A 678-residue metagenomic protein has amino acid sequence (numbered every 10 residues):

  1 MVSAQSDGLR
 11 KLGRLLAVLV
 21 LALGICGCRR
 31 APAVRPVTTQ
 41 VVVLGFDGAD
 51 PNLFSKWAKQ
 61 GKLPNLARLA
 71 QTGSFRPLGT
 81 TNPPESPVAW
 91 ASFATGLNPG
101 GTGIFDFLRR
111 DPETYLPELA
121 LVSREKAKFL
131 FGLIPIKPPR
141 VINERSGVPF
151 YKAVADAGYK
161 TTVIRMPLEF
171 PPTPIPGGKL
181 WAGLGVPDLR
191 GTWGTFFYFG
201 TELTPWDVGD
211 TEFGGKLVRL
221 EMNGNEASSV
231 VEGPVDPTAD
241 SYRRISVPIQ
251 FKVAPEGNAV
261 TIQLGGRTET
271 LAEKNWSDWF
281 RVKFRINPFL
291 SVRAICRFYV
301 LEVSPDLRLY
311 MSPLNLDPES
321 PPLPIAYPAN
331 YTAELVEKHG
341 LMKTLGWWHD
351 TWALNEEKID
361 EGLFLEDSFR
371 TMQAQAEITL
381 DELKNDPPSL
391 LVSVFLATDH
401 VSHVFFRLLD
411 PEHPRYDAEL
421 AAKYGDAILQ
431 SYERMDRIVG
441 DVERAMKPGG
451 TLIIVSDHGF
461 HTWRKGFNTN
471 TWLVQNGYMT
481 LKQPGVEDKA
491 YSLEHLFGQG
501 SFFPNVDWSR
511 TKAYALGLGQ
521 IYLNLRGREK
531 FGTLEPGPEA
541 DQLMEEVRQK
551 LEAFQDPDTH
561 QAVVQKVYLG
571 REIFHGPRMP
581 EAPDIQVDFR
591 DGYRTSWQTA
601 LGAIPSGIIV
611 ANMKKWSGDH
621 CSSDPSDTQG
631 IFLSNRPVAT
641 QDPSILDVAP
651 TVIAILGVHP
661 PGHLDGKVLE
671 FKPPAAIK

Functional and structural regions predicted by a protein language model:
V2-L16: Bacterial N-terminal signal peptides that target proteins for export
G24-G27: C-terminal motif of bacterial Sec signal peptides marking the signal peptidase cleavage site
V34-P36, N52, L365-L391, R407-I454 (+2 more regions): A long, amphipathic alpha-helix that forms part of the scaffold/cap immediately adjacent to metal-dependent active
V37-T39, F46, Q60-G61, Q71-T72 (+7 more regions): Secreted, luminal/periplasmic, and some membrane-associated catalytic domains that remodel anionic oxygen-ester
N52-K56, G79, P138-R140, P637-A639: Second-shell loop/turn segments in exported
N65, S92, E546-A553, N612 (+2 more regions): Generic recognition of well-ordered alpha-helical segments
K358-L365, D417-I428, G532, L633-V638: Glycine- and acidic
Y593-T640: Low-complexity, glycine/alanine/valine/leucine- and proline-rich hydrophobic stretches
